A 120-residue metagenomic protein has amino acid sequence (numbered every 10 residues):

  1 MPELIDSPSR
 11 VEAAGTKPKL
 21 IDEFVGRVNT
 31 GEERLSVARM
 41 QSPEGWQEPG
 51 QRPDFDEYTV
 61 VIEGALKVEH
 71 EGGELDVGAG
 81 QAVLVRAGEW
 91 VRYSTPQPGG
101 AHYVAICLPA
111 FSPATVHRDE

Functional and structural regions predicted by a protein language model:
M1-R34, Q41, P49, T115-E120: A short, N-terminal "cap"/entry segment at the start of jelly-roll beta-barrel domains of the cupin/DSBH fold
G26-R27, Q47-P53, H70, S94-P96 (+1 more regions): Short histidine-centered beta-strand/loop micro-motifs that create catalytic or ligand/metal-coordination sites
G31, A87-P113: Ligand-binding loop in jelly-roll beta-barrel domains
R39-S42, R52-V68, I106: Short, conserved beta-strand element in jelly-roll/cupin
Q47-E48, K67, V83, A87-Y93: Histidine-centered metal-chelating micro-motifs
A65-K67, E74, W90, G100: Structural motif
G72-G88: Short acidic-glycine-tyrosine-enriched beta hairpin
